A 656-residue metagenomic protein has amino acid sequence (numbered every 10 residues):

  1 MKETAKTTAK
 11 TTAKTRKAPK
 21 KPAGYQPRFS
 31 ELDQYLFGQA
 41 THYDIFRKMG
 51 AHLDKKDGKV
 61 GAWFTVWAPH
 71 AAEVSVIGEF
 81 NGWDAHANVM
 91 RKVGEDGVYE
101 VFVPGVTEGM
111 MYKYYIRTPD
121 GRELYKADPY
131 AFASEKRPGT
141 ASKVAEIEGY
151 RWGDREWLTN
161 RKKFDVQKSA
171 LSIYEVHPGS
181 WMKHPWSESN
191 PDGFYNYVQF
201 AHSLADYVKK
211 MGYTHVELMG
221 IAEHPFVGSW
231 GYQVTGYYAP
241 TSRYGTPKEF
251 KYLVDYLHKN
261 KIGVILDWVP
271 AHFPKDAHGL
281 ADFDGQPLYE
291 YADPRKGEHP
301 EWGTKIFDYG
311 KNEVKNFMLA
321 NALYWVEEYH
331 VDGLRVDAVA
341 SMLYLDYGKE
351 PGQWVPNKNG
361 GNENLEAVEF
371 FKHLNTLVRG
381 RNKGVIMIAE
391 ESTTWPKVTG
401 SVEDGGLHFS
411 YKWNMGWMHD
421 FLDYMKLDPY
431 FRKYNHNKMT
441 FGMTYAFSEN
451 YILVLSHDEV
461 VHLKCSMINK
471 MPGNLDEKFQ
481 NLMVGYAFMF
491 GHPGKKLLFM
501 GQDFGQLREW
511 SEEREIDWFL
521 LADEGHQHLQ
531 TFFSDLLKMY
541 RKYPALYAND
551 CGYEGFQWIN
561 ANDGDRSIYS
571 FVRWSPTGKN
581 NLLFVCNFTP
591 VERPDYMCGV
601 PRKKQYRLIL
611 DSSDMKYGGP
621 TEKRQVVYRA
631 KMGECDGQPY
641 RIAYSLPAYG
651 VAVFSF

Functional and structural regions predicted by a protein language model:
M1-W63, V93-E175, S180-E188, F194 (+2 more regions): The feature marks proteins involved in alpha-glucan
V66, Y114, V176, V208 (+11 more regions): Conserved, mostly hydrophobic/aromatic
W67-V74, P601-K604: Short proline/glycine-enriched turn/loop motifs at strand-loop junctions of beta-rich domains
E79-D84, P119, K603: Change "in extracellular beta-sheet-rich domains … of secreted and cell-surface proteins" to "in beta-sheet-rich domains
E108-Y112, Q625-F656: C-terminal beta-strand-rich structural cap/linker in extracellular carbohydrate-active enzymes
E135, R155-K168, H177-E363: Substrate-binding/active-site clefts of carbohydrate-active enzymes
H330-D332, E350-E513, R541-C598, R602-S613 (+1 more regions): Conserved alpha/beta catalytic core and glycan-binding cleft of carbohydrate-active enzymes
G525-L546: Catalytic cores of secreted or luminal carbohydrate-active enzymes
